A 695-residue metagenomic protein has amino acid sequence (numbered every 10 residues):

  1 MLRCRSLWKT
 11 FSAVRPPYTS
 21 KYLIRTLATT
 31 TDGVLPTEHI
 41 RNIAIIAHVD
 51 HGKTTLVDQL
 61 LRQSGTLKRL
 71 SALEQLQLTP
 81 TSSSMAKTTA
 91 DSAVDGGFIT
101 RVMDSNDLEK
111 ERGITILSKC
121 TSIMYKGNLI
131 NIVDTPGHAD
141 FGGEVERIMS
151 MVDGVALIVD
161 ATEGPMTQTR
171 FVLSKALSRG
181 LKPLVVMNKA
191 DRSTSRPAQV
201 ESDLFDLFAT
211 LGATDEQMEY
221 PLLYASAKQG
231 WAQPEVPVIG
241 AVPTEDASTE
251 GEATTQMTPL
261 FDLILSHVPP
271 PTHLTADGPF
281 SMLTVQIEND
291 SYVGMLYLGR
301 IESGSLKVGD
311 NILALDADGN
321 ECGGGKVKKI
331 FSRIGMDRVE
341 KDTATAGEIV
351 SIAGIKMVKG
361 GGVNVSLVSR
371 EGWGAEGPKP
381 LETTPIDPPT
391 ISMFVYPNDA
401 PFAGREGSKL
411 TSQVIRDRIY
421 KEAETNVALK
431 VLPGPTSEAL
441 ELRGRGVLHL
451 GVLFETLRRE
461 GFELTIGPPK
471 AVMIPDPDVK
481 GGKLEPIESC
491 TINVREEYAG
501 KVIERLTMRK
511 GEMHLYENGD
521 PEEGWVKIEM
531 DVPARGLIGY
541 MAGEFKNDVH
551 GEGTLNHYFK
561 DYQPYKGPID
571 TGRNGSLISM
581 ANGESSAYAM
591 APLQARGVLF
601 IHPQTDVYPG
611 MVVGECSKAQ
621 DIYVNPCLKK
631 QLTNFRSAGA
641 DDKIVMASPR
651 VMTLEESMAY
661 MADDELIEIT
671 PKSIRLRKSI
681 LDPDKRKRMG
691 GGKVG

Functional and structural regions predicted by a protein language model:
M1-V14: N-terminal chloroplast transit peptides
R3-R5, Y18-G695: Structural and coupling elements of P-loop NTPases
